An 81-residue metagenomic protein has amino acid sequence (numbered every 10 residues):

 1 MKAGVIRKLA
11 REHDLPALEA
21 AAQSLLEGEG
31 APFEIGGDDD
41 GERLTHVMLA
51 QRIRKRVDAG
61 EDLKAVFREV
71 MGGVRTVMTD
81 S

Functional and structural regions predicted by a protein language model:
M1-S81: C-terminal alpha-helical interaction appendages
